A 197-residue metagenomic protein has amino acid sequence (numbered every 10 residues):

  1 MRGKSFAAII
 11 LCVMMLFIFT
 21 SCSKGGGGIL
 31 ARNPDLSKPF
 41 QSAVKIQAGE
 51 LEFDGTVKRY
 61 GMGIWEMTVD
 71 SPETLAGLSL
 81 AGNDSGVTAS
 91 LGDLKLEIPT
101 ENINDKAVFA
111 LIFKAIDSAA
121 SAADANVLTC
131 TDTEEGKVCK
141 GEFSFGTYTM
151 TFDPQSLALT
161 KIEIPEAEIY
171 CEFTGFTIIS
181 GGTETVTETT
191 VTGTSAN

Functional and structural regions predicted by a protein language model:
M1-S23: Sec-dependent bacterial lipoprotein signal peptides
L16-I64, T74, I98-E101, I116 (+2 more regions): N-terminal leader/targeting segments and the immediate start of mature chains
L30-L36, G77-A81, V127-T131, T149-D153: Short linear motifs in intrinsically disordered
N33-D35, K45, A89-F145: Flexible, processing/modification-adjacent segments and terminal tails in exported/periplasmic/extracellular proteins
P39-F40, M62, G82-S85, E134 (+1 more regions): A short, compositionally biased
V44, G55-T56, L78, V87 (+3 more regions): Residue-level detector of beta-strand structural context in well-folded domains
V57-A115, A167-Y170: An acidic-aromatic
E66-S71, N126-N197: Gly/Pro-enriched, hydrophobic low-complexity segments that function as extracytoplasmic propeptides/linkers
